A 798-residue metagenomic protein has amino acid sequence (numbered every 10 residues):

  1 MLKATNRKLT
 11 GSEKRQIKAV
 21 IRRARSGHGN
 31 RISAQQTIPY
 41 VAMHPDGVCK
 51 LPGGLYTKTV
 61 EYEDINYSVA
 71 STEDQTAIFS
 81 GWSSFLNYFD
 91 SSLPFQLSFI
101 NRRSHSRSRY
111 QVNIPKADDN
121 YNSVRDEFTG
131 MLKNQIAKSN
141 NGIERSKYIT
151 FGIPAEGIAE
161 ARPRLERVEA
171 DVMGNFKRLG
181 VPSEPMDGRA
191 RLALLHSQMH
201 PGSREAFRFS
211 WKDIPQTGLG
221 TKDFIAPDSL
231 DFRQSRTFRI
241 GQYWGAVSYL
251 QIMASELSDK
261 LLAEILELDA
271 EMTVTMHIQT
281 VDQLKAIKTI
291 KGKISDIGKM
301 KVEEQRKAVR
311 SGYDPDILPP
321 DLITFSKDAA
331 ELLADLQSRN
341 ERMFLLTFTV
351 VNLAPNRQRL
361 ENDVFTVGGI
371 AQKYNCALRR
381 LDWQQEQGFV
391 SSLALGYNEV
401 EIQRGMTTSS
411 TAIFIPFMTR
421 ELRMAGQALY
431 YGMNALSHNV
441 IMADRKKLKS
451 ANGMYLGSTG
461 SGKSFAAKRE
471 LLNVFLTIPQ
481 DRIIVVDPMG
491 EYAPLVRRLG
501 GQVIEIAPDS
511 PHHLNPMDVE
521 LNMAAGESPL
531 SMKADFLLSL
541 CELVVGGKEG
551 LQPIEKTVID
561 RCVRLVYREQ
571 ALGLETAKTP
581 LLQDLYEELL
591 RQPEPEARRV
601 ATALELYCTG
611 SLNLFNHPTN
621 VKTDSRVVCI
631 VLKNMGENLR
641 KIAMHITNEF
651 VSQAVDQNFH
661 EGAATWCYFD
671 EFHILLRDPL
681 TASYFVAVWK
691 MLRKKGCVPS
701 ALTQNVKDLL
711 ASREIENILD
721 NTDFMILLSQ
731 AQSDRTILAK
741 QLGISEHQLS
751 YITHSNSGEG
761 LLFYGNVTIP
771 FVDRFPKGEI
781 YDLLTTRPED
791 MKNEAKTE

Functional and structural regions predicted by a protein language model:
L2-F417: Extended, folded cores of ATP/NTP-driven motor/assembly subunits in large transport and secretion machines
I65, T72-S91, R102, L266 (+11 more regions): P-loop NTPase motor domains
Y455: Hydrophobic anchor at the beta1->P-loop junction of P-loop NTPases
K463: Conserved lysine of the Walker
A466: Hydrophobic positions on the alpha1 helix immediately C-terminal to the Walker A/P-loop
N473-I484, A654: Post-Walker A helix-loop "phosphate-sensing" segment adjacent to the P-loop in P-loop NTPases
G500-I504, E714-L727: A short helix-turn-beta junction within AAA+ P-loop NTPase domains corresponding to the substrate/partner-engaging
L742-T797: Conserved P-loop NTPase
